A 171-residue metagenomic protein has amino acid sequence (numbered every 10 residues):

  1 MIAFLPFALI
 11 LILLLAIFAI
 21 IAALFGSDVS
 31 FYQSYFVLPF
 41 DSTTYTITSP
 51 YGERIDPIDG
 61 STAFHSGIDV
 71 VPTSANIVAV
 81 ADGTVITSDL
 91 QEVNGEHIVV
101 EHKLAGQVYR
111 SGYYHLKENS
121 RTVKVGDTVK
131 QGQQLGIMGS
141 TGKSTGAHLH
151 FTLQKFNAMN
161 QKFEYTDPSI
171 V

Functional and structural regions predicted by a protein language model:
M1-Y35: N-terminal secretion targeting segments of exported proteins
A22-E96, Q131, S144: Surface-exposed, glycine-biased beta-strand/turn segments
G60, G106, N160-Q161: Intrinsic-disorder/low-complexity loop/linker signature
A63-H65, S74, A79-V125, A147-K155: Zn2+-dependent peptidoglycan hydrolase active-site motif and core
R121-Q133, T152-V171: Acidic, glycine-rich catalytic/binding loops that coordinate metals and/or anionic ligands
